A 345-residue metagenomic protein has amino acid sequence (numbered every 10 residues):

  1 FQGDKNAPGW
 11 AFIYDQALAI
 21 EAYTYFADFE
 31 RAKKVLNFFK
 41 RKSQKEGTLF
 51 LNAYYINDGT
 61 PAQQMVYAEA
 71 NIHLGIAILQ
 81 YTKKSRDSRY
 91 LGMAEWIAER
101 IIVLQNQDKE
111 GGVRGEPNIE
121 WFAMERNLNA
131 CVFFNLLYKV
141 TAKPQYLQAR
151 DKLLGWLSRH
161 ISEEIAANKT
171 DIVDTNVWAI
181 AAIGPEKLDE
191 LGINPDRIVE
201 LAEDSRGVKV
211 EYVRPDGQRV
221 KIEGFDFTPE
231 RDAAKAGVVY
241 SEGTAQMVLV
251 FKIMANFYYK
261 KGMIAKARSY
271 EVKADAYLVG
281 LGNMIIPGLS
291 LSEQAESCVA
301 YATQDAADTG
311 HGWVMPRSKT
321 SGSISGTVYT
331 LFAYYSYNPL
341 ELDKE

Functional and structural regions predicted by a protein language model:
F1, G9-Y14, R41, T48-I56 (+5 more regions): Extended ligand-binding clefts on enzyme/binding-domain cores
A19-A22, A77, Y81-K84, F133 (+3 more regions): Residue-level signature for tetratricopeptide repeat
A19-A32, F39: Alpha-helical support elements that line or immediately flank enzyme active sites and cofactor-binding pockets
Y25, F38-F39, H73, Q80-K83 (+3 more regions): Alpha-helical solenoid repeat architecture
F26-F29, L79-T82, Y335-Y337: Short capping motifs at secondary-structure boundaries
A245-I253: Short N-proximal segments of mature Sec-exported proteins
